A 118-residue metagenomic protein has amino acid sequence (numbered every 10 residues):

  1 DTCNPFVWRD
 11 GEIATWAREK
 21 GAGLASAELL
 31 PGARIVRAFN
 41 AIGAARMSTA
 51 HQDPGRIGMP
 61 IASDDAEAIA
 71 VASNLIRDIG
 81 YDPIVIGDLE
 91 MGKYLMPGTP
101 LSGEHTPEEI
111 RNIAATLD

Functional and structural regions predicted by a protein language model:
D1-G43: Rossmann-like NAD(P)(H) cofactor-binding subdomain of soluble oxidoreductases
G11-E19, L24, T49-E67: Short beta-strand and adjoining strand-loop segment in the mid-core of the Rossmann-like NAD(P)-dependent dehydrogenase
R46: Phosphate-binding/catalytic loops
R56-D118: Active-site-lining helix/loop region of Rossmann-like oxidoreductase modules
